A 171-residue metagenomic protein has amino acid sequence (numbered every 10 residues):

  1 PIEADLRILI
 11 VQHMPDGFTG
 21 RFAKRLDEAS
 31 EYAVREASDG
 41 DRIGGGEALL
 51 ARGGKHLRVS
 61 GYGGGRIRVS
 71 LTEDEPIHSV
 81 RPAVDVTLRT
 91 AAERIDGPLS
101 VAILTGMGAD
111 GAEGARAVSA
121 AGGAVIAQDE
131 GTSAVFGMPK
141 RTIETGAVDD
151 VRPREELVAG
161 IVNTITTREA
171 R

Functional and structural regions predicted by a protein language model:
P1-R171: Conserved acid/base catalytic micro-environments in cytosolic active-site loops
